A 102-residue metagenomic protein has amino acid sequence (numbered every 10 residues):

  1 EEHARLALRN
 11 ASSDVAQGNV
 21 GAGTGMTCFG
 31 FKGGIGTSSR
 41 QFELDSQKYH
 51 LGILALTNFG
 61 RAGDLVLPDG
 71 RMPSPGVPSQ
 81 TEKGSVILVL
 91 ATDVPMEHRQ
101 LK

Functional and structural regions predicted by a protein language model:
E1-K102: A structural signal for small-residue-enriched, beta-sheet-centric alpha/beta enzyme cores and oligomeric scaffold folds
